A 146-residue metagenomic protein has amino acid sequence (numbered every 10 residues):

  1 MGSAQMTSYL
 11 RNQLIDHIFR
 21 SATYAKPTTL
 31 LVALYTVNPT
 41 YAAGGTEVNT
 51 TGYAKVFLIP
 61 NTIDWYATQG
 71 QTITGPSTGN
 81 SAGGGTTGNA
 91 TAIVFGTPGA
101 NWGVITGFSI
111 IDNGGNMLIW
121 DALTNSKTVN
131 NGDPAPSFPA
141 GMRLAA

Functional and structural regions predicted by a protein language model:
M1-F108, D112-A146: Small cysteine-rich, disulfide-bonded extracellular modules of the LU/uPAR three-finger superfamily and closely related
